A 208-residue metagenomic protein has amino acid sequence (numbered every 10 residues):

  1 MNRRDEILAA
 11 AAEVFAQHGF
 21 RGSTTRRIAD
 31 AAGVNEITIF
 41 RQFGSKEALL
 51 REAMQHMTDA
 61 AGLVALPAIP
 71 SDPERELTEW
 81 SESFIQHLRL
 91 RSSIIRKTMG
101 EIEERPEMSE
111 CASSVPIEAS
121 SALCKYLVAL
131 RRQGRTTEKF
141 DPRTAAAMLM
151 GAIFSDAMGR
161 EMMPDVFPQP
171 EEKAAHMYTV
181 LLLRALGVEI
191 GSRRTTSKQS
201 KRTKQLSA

Functional and structural regions predicted by a protein language model:
M1-H18, G22-I37, R41, A48: Basic, helix-initiating cap at the start of DNA-binding domains
A10-V14, E52, H87, A152: Short amphipathic alpha-helical elements of helix-turn-helix/winged-helix folds
F20-R21, M108, T136-T137: Conserved hydrophobic residue
R51-W80: Amphipathic alpha-helical linker/stalk segments
S81-F84, T98-M99, L149-I153, L182: Short alpha-helical scaffolding segments that buttress acidic/His motifs in well-ordered protein cores
Q86, L90, E107-Q133, R143-A147 (+2 more regions): Amphipathic alpha-helical packing segments from all-alpha helical-bundle domains
L88-E110, D156-M162: Amphipathic alpha-helical segments used for helix-helix packing
R131-V180, I190-A208: Hydrophobic/aromatic-rich alpha-helical bundle segments in the mid-to-C-terminal region
